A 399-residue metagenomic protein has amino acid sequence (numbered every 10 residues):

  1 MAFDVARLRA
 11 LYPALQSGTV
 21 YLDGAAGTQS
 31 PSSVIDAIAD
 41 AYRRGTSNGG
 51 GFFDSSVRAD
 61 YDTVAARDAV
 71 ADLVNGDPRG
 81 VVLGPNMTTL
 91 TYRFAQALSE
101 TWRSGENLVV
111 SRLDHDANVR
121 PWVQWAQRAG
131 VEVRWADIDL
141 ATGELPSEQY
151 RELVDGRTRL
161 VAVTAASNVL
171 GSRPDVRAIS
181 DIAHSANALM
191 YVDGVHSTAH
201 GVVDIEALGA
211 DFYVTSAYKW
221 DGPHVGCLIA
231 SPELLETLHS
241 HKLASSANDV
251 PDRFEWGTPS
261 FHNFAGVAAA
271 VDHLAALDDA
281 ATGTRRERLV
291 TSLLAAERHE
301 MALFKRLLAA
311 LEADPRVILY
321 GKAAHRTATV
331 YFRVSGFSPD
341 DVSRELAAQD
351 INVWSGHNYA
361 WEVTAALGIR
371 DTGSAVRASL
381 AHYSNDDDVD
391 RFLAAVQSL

Functional and structural regions predicted by a protein language model:
M1-L399: Pyridoxal 5′-phosphate
